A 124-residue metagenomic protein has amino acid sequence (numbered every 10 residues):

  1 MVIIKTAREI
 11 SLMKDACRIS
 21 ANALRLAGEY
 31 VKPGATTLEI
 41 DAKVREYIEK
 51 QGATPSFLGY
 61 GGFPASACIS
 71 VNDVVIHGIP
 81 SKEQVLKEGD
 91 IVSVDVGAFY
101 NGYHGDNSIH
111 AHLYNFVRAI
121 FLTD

Functional and structural regions predicted by a protein language model:
M1-D124: Active-site neighborhoods and metal-handling regions in enzymes and metal-associated proteins
